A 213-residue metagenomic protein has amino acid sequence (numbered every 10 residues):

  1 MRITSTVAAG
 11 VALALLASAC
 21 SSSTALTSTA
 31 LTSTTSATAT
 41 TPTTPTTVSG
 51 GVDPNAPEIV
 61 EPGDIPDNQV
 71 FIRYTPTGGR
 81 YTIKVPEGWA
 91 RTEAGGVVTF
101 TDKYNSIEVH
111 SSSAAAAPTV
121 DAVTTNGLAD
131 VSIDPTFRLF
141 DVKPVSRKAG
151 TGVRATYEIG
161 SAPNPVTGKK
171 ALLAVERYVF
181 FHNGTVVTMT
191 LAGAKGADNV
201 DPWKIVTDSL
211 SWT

Functional and structural regions predicted by a protein language model:
R2-N105, H182-N183, T190-T213: N-terminal targeting sequences that direct proteins away from the cytosol to non-cytosolic compartments
A25, Y81, N126, Y157-A162: Short Pro/Gly-enriched beta-strand edge/turn motifs at strand-loop
I83-V85, V109-S111, T167-K169: Short amphipathic beta-strand/extended segments with alternating polar/hydrophobic composition
A90, L128-I133, E158-G160, D208-W212: Sec-exported extracytoplasmic/periplasmic mature domains
T101-T125: A short acidic-to-branched-hydrophobic micro-motif
A115-A116, S161-A162, V186, G193-A197: Solvent-exposed loop/turn segments at secondary-structure junctions within structured extracellular/periplasmic domains
V120-T124, L172, W203: A structural signal for well-ordered alpha-helical scaffolds and beta->alpha junctions
D130-H182: Signature of long, low-cysteine stretches enriched in small and polar/charged residues
